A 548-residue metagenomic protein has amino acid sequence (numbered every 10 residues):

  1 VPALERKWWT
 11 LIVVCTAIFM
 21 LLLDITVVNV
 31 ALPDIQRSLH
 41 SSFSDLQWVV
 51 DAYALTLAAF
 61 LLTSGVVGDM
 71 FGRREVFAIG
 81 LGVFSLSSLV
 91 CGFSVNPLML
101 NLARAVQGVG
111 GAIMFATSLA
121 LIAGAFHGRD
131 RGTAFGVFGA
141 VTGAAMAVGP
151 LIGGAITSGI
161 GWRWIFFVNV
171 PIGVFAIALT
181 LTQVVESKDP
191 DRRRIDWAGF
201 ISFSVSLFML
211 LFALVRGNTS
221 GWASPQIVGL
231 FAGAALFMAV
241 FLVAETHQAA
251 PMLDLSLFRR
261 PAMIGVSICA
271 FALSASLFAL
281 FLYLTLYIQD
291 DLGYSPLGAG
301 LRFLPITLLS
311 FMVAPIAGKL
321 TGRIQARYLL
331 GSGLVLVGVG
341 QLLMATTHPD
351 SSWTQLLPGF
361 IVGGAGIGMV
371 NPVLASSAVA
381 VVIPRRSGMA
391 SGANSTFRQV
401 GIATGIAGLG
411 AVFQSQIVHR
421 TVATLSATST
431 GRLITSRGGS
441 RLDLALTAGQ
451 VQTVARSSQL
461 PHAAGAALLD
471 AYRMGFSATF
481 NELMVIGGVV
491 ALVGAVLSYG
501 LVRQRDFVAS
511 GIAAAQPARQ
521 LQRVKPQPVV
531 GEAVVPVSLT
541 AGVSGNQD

Functional and structural regions predicted by a protein language model:
K7-L57, L61, V141-T142, G161 (+4 more regions): Transmembrane core module of solute transporters
M20, F71-L81, V90, S94-L102 (+5 more regions): C-terminal module of multi-pass small-molecule transporters
V30, L62-T63, L151, A178 (+6 more regions): Residue-level hotspots within transmembrane alpha-helices of multi-pass secondary transporters
I35-Q36, V67-G68, A155-I160, L214 (+4 more regions): Interfacial helix-cap and linker-helix signal at transmembrane-aqueous boundaries of multi-pass secondary transporters
L61, V66-G199, P225, P296 (+2 more regions): Helix-loop-helix hairpins in multi-pass membrane proteins, especially solute transporters
P171-K188, S206-V215, G233-Q248, G494-R503: C-terminal membrane-cytosol helix-exit motif in multi-pass small-molecule transporters
E186-A198, Q248-M252, F507-Q516: Flexible cytoplasmic inter-helical loops of multi-pass small-molecule transporters
Q399-V502, V508-D548: Hydrophobic transmembrane architecture of multi-pass small-molecule transporters
